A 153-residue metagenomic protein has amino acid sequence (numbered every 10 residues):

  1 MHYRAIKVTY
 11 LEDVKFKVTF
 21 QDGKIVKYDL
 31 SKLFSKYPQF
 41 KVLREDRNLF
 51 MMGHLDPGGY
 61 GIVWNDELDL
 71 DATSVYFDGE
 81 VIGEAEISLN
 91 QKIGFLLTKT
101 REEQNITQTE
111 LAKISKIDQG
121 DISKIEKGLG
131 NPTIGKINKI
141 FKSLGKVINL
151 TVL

Functional and structural regions predicted by a protein language model:
M1-N131, G135-N138, K142-N149: Motif-centric detector for short Cys/His coordination patterns
T151-L153: Short amphipathic recognition helices of helix-turn-helix/homeodomain-type DNA-binding modules
